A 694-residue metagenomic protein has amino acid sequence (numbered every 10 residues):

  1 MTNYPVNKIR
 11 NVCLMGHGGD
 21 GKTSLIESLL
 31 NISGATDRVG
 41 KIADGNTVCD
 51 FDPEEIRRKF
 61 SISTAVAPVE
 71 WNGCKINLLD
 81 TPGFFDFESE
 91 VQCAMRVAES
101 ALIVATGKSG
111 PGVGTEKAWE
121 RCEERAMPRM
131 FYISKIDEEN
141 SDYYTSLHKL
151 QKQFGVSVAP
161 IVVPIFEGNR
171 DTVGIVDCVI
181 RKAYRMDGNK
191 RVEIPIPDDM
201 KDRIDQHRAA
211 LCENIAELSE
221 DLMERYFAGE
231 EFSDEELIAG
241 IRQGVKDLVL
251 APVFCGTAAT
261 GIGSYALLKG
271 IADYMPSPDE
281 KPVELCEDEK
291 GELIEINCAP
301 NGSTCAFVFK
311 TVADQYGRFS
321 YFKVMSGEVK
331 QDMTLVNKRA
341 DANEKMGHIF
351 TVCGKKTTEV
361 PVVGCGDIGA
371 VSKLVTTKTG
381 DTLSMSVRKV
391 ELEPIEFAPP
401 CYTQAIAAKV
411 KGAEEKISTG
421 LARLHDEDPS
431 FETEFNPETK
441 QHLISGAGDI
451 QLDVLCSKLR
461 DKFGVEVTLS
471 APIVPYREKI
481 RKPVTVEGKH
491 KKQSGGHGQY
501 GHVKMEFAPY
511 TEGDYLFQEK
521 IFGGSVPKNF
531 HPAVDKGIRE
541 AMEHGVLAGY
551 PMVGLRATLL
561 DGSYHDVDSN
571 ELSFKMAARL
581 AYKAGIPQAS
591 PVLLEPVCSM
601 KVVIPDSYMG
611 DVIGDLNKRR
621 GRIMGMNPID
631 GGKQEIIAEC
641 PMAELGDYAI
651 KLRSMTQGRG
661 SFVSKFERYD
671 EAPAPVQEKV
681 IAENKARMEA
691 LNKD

Functional and structural regions predicted by a protein language model:
M1-D694: Structural and coupling elements of P-loop NTPases
